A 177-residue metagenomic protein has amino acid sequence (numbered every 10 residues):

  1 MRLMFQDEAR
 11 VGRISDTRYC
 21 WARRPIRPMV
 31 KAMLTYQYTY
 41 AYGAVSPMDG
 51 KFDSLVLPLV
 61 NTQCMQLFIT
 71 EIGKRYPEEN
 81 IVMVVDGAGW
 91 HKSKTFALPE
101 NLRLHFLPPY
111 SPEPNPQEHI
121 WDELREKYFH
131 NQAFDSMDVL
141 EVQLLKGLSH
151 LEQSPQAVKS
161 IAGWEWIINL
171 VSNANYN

Functional and structural regions predicted by a protein language model:
M1-L3, E118-N177: C-terminal anion-handling pockets and recognition modules
M1-Q66, T70, G163-N177: Extended, low-complexity cationic-aromatic segments
M4-Q6, I81-V85, H105-P108: Short beta-strand segments
I14, S93-E100: Short loop/helix-cap segments at secondary-structure boundaries that form the rim of catalytic
I26-T35, E100-H119, A133: RNase H-like polynucleotidyl transferase catalytic core
F52, F106, Y128-Q132: Short amphipathic alpha-helical interaction patches enriched in hydrophobic/aromatic residues with interspersed Lys/Arg
E79-H91, N115: Acidic/histidine-rich, metal-coordinating catalytic segments
V82, K92, P108-S111, D138 (+1 more regions): Carbohydrate transferase catalytic cores enriched for Leloir-type hexosyltransferases
